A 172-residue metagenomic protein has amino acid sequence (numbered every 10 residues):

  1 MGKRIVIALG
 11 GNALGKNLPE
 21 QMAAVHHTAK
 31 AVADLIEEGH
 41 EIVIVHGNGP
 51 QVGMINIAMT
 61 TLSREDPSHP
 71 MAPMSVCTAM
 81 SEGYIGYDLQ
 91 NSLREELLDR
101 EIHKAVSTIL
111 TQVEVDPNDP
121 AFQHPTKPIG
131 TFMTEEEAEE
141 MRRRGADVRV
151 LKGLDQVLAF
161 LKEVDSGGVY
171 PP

Functional and structural regions predicted by a protein language model:
M1-V45, M54-R64, P73: N-terminal glycine-/serine-/threonine-rich phosphate-binding loop
A13-G15, G49-G53, E114-N118: Short, active-site-adjacent cap segments at secondary-structure transitions
H46-N48, L110: Glycine-rich, histidine-containing beta strand-loop boundary motifs that form or position
L62-P172: Ligand-binding beta-strand-loop-alpha-helix segment within the catalytic cores of soluble metabolic enzymes
